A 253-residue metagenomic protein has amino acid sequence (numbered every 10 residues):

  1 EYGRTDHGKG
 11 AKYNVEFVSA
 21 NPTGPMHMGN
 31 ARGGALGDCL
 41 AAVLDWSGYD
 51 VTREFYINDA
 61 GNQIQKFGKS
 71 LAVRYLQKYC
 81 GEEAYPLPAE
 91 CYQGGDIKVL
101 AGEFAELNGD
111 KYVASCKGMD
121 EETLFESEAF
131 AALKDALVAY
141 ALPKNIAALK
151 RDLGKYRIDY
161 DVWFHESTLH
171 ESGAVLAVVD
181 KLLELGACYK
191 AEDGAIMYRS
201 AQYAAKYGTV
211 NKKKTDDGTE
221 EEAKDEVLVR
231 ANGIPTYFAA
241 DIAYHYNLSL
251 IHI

Functional and structural regions predicted by a protein language model:
E1-H252: NTP-dependent nucleotidyl-transfer catalytic core
